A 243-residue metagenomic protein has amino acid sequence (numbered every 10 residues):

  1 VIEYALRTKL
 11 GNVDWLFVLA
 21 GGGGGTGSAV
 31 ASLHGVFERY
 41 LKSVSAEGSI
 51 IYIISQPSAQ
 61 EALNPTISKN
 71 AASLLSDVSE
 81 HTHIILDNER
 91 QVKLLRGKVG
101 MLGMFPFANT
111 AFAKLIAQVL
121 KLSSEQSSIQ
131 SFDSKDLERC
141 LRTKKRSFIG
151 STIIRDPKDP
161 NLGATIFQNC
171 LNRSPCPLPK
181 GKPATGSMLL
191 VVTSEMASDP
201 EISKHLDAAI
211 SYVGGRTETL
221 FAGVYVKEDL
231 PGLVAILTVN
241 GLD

Functional and structural regions predicted by a protein language model:
V1-D243: Tubulin/FtsZ superfamily GTPase core signature
